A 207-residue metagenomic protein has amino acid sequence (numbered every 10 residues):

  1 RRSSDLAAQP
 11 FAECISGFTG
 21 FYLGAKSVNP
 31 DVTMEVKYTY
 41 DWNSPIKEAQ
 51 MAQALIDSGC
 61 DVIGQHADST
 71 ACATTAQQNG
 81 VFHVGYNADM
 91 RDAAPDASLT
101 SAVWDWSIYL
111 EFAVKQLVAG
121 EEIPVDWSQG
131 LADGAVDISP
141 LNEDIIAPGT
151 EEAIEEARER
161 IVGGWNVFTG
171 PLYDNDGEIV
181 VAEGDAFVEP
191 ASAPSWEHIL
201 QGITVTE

Functional and structural regions predicted by a protein language model:
R2-S3: Short, small-residue-biased leader/transition segments that mark boundaries at the very start of proteins
Q9-E13, T39-S44, D68-C72, A88-A93: Solvent-exposed loop/turn segments at secondary-structure junctions within structured extracellular/periplasmic domains
E13-P30: Short, solvent-exposed amphipathic alpha-helices that sit in or adjacent to ligand/effector-binding or catalytic
N29-W42: Short beta-strand elements in bilobed, periplasmic/extracellular small-molecule ligand-binding domains
Y40-I56: Structural motif
S58-S69, V84-Y86: Periplasmic-binding protein-like
Q78-G149: Extracellular/periplasmic periplasmic-binding protein-like sensory domains
G120-E207: Segments of small-molecule ligand-sensing domains
